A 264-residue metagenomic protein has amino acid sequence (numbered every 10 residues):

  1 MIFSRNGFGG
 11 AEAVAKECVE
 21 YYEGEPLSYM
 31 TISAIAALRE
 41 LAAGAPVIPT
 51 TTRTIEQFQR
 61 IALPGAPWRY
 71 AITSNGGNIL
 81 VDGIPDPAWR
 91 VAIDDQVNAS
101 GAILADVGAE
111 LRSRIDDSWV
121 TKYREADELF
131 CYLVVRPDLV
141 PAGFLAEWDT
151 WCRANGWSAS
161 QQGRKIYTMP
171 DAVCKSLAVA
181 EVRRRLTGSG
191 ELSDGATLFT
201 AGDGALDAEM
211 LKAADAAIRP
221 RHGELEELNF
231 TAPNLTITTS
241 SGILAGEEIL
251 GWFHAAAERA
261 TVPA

Functional and structural regions predicted by a protein language model:
M1-G7, P49, L211: Asp-based phosphoryl-transfer active-site loop
G7-F8, R60-L63, I84-P85, K212-A213 (+1 more regions): Short amphipathic alpha-helical segments
G7-P26: A solvent-exposed, charged loop/short amphipathic helix patch at secondary-structure junctions
E20-A36, I237: N-terminal phosphate-binding loop and adjacent alpha-helix
Y29-R114: Active-site phosphate-binding/coordination module
E110-F199, G204-A213: Conserved acidic, metal-coordinating active-site core of Asp-based, Mg2+-dependent phosphoryl-transfer enzymes
A178-A264: Mg2+-dependent phosphoryl-transfer enzymes with acidic/Ser/Thr/Gly-rich catalytic loops
